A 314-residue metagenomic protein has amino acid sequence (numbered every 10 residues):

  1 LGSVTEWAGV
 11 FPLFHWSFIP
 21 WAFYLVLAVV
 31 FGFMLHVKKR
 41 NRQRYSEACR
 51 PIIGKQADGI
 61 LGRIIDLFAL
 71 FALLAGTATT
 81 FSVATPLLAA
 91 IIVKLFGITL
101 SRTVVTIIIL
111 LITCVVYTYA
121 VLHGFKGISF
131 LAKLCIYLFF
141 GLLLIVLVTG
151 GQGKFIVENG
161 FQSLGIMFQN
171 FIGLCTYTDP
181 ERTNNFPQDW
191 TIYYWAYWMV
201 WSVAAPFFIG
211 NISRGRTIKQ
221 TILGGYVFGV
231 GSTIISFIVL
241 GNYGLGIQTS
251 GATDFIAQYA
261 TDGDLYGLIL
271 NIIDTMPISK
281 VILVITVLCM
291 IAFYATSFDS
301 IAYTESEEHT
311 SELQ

Functional and structural regions predicted by a protein language model:
L1-A90, K94, L147-G151, F155: Transmembrane-helix bundle segments that line or gate the permeation/cavity pathway in multi-pass membrane proteins
L1-G9, M34-I60, I247-P277, A302-E307: Flexible loop linkers connecting adjacent transmembrane helices in multi-pass alpha-helical membrane transporters
F18-Q43, A84, Y119-G124, M199-I218 (+1 more regions): Transmembrane alpha-helical segments in integral membrane proteins
S46-R50, K219-G225: Short alpha-helical interface patches
A57, L61-I64, A69-R216, L223 (+1 more regions): Membrane-embedded translocation segments of transport machinery
P277, V287-M290, S311: Aromatic-capped, Gly/Pro-kinked transmembrane alpha-helices
E308-Q314: Conserved small/polar residues in nucleotide/adenosyl-binding loops
